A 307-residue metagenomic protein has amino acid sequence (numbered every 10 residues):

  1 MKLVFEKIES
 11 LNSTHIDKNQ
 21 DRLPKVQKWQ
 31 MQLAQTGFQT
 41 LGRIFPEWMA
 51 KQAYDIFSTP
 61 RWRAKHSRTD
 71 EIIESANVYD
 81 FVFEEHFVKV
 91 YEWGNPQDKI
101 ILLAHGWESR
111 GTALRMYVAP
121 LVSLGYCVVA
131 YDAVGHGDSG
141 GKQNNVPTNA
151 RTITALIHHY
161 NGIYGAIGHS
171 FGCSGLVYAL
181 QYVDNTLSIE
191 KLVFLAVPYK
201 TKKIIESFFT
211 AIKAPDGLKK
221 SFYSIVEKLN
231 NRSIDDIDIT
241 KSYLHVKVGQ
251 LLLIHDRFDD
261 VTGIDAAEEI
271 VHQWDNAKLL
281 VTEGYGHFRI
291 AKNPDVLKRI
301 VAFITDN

Functional and structural regions predicted by a protein language model:
P24-F81: An N-terminal hydrophobic leader/cap segment in hydrolases
G111, V118-G140: Conserved alpha/beta-hydrolase
Q143-Y164: Alpha/beta-hydrolase active-site loop
I167-L176: Gly/Ala-rich beta-loop-alpha elbow adjacent to hydrolase catalytic centers
V183-S233: Hydrolase active-site cap/lid region
V246-K247, L252-H255, D259: Short beta-strand/loop motif that positions the catalytic acidic residue of the alpha/beta-hydrolase fold
D260-A266: Conserved alpha/beta-hydrolase "acid-adjacent" motif
Y285-D295: Catalytic histidine-centered segment of alpha/beta-hydrolase-like enzymes
